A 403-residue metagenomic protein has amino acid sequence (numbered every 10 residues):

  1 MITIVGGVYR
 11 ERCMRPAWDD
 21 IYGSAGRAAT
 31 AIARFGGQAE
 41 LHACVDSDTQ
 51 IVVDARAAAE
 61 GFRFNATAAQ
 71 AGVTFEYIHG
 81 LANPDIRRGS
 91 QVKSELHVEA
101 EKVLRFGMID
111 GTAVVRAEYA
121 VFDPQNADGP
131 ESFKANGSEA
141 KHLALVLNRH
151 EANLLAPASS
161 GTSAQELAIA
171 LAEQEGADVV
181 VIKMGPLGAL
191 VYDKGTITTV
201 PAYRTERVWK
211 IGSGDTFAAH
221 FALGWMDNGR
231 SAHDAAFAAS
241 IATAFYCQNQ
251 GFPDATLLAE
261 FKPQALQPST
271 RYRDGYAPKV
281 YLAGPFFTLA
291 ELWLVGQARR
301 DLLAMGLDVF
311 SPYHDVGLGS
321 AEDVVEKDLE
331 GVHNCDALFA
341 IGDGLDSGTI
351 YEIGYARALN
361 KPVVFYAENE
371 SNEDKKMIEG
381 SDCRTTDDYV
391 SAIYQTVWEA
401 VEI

Functional and structural regions predicted by a protein language model:
I2-I4, Y9-D19, A31-Y119, P268-R273: Conserved N-terminal subdomain of the carbohydrate kinase-like
I21, E40, Y203-Q267: Conserved post-catalytic alpha-helical subdomain immediately downstream of the catalytic base and nucleotide-binding
R56-Q70, T243-A304, P312-G317: Charged C-terminal helix
F64-A68, S381-T396: Short acidic-hydrophobic, aromatic-tinged amphipathic segments that line or gate anion-handling sites
P124-I197: Conserved phosphate/ATP/ADP-binding segment of small-molecule kinases
P130-G137, E368-G380: Short, glycine/polar-rich helix-capping loops at beta-to-alpha or helix-loop-helix junctions that flank or form
G317-A340, G348-E352: TIR-domain catalytic/interaction hotspot
G344-F365: Amphipathic helical hotspot of TIR/SEFIR-family domains
